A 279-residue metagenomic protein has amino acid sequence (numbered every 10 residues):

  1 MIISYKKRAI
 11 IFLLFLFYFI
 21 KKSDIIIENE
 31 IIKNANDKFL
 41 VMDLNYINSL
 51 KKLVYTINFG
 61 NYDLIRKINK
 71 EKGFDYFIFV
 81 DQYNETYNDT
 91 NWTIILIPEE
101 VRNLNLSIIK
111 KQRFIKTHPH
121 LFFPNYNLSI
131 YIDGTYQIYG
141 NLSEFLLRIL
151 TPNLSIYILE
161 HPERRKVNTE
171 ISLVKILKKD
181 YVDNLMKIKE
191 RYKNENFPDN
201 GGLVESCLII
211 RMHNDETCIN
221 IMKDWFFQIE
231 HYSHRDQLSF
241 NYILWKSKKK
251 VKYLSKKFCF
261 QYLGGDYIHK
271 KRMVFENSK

Functional and structural regions predicted by a protein language model:
I2-F12: N-terminal Sec-pathway targeting helices
I11-Q112, F122-Y126, H231-H234, K246-K248 (+1 more regions): N-terminal anchoring/stem segment of glycosyltransferases
K51, Y131, E205-S206: Extracellular structured ligand-interaction cores
V54, Y76, H120, T135 (+2 more regions): A residue-level signal for conserved active-site and pocket-lining positions in enzyme catalytic cores
Y55-F59, F79-D81, I132-G134, G140 (+3 more regions): Short His-Asn-centered micro-motif
I108-H118, E144, Y181-N194: Short acidic (Asp/Glu) patches
T117-K175: GT-A fold catalytic core of metal-dependent nucleotide-sugar glycosyltransferases, centered on the diacidic
K179-S278: Catalytic core and acceptor-binding pocket of nucleotide-sugar-dependent glycosyltransferases
